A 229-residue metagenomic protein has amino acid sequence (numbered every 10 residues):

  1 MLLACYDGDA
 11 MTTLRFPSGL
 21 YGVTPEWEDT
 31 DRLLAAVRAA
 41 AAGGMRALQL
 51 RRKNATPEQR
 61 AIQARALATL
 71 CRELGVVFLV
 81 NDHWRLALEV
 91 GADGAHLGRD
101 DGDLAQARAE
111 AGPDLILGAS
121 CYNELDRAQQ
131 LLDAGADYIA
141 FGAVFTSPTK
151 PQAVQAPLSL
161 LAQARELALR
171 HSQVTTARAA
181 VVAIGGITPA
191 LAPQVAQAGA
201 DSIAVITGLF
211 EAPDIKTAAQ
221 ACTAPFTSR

Functional and structural regions predicted by a protein language model:
L2-L104, A109-A136, A153, A177-V181 (+3 more regions): Conserved N-terminal beta1-alpha1 strand-loop-helix module at the mouth
Y138-K216: Active-site/ligand-binding-proximal alpha/beta "capping" segment
